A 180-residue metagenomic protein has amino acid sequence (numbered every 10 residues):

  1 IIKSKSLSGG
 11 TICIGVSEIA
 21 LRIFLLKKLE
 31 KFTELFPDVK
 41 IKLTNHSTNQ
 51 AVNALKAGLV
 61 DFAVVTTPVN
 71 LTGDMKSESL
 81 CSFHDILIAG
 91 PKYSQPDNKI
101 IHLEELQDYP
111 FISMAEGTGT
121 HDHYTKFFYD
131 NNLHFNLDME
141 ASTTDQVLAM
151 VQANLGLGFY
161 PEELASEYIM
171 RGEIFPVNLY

Functional and structural regions predicted by a protein language model:
I1-K5: Alpha-helical linker/hinge and terminal dimerization helices associated with HTH transcriptional regulators
G9-T72, A141: Central regulatory/effector-binding core of bacterial HTH transcription factors
T11-G15, A63, I88, I112 (+1 more regions): Short, well-ordered beta-strand segments
I14, L55-K56, L106, A149-L155: Hydrophobic residues within well-ordered alpha-helices
L29-L35, L59, E104, H121-H134: Ligand-binding cleft/hinge of the Venus flytrap
T72-F83, D145-Y180: Beta-alpha-beta core module
D74-F111: Flexible hinge/capping segments at coil-to-helix
Q95-P96, P110-N131: Secondary-structure junction motif
